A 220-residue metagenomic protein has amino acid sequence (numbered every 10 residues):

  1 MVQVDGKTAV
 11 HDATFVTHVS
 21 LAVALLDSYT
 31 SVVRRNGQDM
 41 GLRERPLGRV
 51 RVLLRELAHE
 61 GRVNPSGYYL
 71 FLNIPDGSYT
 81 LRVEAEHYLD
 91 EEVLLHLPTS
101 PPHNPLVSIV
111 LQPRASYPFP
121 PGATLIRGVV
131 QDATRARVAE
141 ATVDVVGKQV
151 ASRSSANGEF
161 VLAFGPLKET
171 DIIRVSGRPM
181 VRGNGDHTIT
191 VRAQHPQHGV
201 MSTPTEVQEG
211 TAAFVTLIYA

Functional and structural regions predicted by a protein language model:
M1-Y29, P101-L125, Q131-R135, T211-Y219: Beta-strand-rich domain onsets/edges
T14-V16, N64, I74-D76, F119-P121 (+3 more regions): Surface-exposed coil/turn segments at beta-strand junctions on protein surfaces, enriched
T30, V52-H59, E86-Y88, V145-V150 (+1 more regions): Change "in extracellular beta-sheet-rich domains … of secreted and cell-surface proteins" to "in beta-sheet-rich domains
V33, L47, R137-A139: Short acidic/proline- and small/hydrophobic-mixed sequence motifs that coincide with surface turns and coil-to-beta
N36-G37, G41-Y68, K148-R174: Short, acidic Ser/Thr/Gly-rich low-complexity loop/linker segments typical of extracellular and cell-surface proteins
D76-H87, G158, T170-P196: A short, solvent-exposed beta-strand micro-motif common in secreted/extracellular proteins
L89-T99, G199-V207: Edge beta-strands of extracellular beta-sandwich domains
P120-A151, D171-I172: Long, positively charged binding patches that form subdomain-scale interaction surfaces for polyanionic ligands
